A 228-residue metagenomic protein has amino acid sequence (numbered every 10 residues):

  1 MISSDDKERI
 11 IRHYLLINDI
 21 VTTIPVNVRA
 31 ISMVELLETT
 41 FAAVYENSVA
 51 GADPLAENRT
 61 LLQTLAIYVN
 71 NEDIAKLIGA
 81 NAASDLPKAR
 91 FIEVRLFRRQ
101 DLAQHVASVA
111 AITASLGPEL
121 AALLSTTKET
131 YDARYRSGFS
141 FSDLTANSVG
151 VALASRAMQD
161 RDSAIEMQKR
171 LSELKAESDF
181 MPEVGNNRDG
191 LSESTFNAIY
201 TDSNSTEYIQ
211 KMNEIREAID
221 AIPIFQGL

Functional and structural regions predicted by a protein language model:
M1-L123, A133-L144, S148-L228: Intrinsically disordered, low-complexity, mixed-charge
